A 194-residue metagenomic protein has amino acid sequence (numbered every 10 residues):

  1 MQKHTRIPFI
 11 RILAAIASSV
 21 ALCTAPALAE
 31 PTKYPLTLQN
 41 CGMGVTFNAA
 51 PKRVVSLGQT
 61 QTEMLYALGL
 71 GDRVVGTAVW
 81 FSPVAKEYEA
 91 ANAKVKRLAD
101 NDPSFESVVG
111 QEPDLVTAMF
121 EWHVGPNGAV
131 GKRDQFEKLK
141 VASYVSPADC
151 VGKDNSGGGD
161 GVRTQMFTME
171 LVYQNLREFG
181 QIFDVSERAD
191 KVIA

Functional and structural regions predicted by a protein language model:
Q2, I12, I16-S18, T24-T62 (+1 more regions): Bacterial Sec-exported substrate-binding components of ABC uptake systems
I16, V45, Y88-E89, V116 (+1 more regions): General secondary-structure edge motif
E30-T32, L70, A91, E137: Short, structurally constrained coil/turn elements that cap an alpha-helix or connect an alpha-helix to the following
Y34-T37, G44, G131-A194: Extracytoplasmic substrate-binding proteins
N48-P51, G58, T62-E63, G71 (+7 more regions): Extracytoplasmic/secreted envelope proteins and their assembly/folding machinery, especially bacterial periplasmic
R53-P126: A short, structured surface patch at a secondary-structure boundary
